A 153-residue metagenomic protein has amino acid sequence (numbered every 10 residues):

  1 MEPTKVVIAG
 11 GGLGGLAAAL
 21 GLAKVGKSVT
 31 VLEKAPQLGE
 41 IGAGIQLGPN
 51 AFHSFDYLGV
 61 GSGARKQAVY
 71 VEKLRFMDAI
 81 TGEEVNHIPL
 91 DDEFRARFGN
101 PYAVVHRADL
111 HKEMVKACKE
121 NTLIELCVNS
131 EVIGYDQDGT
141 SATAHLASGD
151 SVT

Functional and structural regions predicted by a protein language model:
M1-V6, A23, F52-T153: Conserved N-terminal helical subregion
A9-G10: Conserved N-terminal Rossmann-fold NAD(P)-binding element of oxidoreductases
G15-L16: N-terminal Rossmann-fold NAD(P) dinucleotide-binding loop
A23-A43: Glycine-rich FAD pyrophosphate-binding loop
P36-D56: Conserved N-terminal glycine-rich FAD pyrophosphate-binding loop of Rossmann-like flavoproteins
